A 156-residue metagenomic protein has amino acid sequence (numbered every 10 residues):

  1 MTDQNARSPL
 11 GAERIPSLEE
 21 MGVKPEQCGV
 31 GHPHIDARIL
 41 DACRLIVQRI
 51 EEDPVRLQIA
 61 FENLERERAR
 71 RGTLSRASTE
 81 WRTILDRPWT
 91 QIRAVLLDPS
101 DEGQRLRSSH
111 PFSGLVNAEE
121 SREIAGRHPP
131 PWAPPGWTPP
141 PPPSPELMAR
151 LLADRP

Functional and structural regions predicted by a protein language model:
T2-P156: Basic, alpha-helical nucleic-acid-binding regions used in initiation and control of genome expression
